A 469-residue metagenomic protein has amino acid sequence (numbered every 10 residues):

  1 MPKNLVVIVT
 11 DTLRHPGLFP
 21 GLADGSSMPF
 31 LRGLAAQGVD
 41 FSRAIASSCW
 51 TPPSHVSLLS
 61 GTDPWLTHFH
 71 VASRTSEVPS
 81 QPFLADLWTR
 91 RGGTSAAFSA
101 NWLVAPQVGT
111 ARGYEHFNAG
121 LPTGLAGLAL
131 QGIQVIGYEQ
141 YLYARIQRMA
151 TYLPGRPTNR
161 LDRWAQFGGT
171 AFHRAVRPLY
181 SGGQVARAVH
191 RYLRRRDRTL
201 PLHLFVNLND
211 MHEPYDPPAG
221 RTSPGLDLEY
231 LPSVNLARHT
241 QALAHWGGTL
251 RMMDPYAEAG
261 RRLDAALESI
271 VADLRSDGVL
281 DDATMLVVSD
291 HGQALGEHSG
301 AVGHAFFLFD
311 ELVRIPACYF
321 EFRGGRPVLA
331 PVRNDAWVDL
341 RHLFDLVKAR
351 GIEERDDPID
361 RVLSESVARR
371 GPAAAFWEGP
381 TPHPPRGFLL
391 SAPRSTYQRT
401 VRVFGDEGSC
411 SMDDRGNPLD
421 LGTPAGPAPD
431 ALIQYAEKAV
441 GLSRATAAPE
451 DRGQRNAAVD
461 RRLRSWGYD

Functional and structural regions predicted by a protein language model:
M1-D469: Catalytic domains that recognize anionic headgroups
